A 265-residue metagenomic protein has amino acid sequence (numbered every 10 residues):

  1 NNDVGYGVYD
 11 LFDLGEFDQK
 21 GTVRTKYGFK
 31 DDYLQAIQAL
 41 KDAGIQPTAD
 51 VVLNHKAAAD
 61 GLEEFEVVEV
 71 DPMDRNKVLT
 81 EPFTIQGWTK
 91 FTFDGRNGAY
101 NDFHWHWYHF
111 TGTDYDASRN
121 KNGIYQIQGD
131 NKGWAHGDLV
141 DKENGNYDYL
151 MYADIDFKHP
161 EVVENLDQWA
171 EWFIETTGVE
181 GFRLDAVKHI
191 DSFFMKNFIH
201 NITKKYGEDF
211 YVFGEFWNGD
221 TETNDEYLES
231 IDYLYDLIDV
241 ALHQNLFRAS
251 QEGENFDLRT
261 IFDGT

Functional and structural regions predicted by a protein language model:
N1, G7-D13, Q46-D50, G181-D185 (+1 more regions): Structural recognition of the beta-strand scaffold that forms the well-ordered cores of secreted hydrolase catalytic
N2-G7, R24, V51-V52, A58-E69 (+1 more regions): Short, solvent-exposed loop/turn and secondary-structure capping segments
N2-Q38, D71-D94, G98-T111, K121-D156: Aromatic- and acidic-residue-enriched carbohydrate-binding clefts of CAZyme catalytic domains
G15-D18, V51-H55, A186-K188, F216-N218: Short, flexible loop/turn elements at secondary-structure junctions
T25-A59: Substrate-binding cleft of carbohydrate-active enzyme catalytic domains
I37-A39, K77-T80, T84-N97, Q168-T265: Active-site-proximal helices and loops of the catalytic beta/alpha 8
N146-K158, K188-I199: Active-site cleft segment of glycoside hydrolase catalytic domains centered on the general acid/base Glu
F157-W169: Alpha-helical scaffold elements lining the catalytic groove of polysaccharide deacetylases
